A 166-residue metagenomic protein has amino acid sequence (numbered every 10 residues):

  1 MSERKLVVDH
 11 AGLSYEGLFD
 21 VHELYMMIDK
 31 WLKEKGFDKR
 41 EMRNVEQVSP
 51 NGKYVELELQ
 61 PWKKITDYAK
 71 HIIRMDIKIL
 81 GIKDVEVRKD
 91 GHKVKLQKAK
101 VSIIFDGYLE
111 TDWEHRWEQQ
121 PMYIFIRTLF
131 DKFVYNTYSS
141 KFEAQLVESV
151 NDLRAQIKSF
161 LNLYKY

Functional and structural regions predicted by a protein language model:
M1-R40, V45-Q47, K141-F142, L146: Terminal, regulation- and interaction-focused segments at domain boundaries
L6, H10, K70, L96-K98 (+1 more regions): Extended beta-sheet lipid-handling architectures
V8, L13, L57-L59, M75 (+2 more regions): Generic structural hydrophobic/aromatic packing signal, biased to beta-strands
L13-F19, P61-I65, I77-K83, F105-T111: Beta-strand elements of well-folded, non-transmembrane domains
D29-K30, G81, L163: A very general structural signal that marks isolated residues within well-ordered alpha-helical segments
K33-Q97: Hydrophobic-cavity lipid-handling domains and compact docking modules
E41-M42, D84-E86, I103, L129-V134: Short, surface-exposed, polar/charged, turn-prone segments marking secondary-structure boundaries
F105-Y166: Glycine-rich, aromatic-bearing surface loops/beta-hairpins
